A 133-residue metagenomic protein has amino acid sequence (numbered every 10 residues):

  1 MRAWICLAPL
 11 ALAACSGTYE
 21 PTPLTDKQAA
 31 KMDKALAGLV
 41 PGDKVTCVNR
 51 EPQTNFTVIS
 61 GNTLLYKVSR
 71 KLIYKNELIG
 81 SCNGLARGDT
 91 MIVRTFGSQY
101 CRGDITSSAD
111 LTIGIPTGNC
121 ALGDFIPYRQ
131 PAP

Functional and structural regions predicted by a protein language model:
M1-A3: Positively charged n-region of N-terminal signal peptides that target proteins for export
I5-P9: Sec-dependent signal peptide hydrophobic core
L12-A14: C-terminal motif of bacterial Sec signal peptides marking the signal peptidase cleavage site
S16-K75, P133: N-terminal secretory signal peptides
I79-P133: Helix-rich interaction surfaces within compact, conserved domain-sized segments that mediate assembly or partner
